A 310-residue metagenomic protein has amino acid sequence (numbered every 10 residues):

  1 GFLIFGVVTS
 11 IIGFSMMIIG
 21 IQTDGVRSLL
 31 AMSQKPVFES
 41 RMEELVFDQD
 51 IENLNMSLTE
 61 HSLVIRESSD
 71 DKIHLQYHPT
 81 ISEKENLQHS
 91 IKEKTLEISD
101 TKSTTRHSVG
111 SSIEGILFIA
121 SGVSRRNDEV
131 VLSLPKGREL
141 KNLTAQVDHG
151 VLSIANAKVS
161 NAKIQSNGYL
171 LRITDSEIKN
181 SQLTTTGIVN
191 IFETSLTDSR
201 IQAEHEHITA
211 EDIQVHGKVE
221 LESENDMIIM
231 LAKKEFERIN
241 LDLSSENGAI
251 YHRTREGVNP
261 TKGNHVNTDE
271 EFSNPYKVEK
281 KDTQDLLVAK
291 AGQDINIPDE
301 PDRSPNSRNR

Functional and structural regions predicted by a protein language model:
G1-A31, Y169-D175, D226, N240-R253 (+1 more regions): Contiguous N-terminal and early-domain "leader" segments and peripheral loops that mark the onset or edge of a domain
G1-L58, S62-S68: Alpha-helical transmembrane segments and their membrane-interface anchoring/capping motifs
S40-N53, S62-R66, D70, K84 (+4 more regions): Right-handed parallel beta-helix
L58, I91-E93, S245: Generic beta-strand structural signal
D70-H78: Short Gly/aromatic-enriched secondary-structure transition segments
S181-R310: Short, surface-exposed interaction patches in beta-rich subdomains that mediate adhesion/assembly near membranes
